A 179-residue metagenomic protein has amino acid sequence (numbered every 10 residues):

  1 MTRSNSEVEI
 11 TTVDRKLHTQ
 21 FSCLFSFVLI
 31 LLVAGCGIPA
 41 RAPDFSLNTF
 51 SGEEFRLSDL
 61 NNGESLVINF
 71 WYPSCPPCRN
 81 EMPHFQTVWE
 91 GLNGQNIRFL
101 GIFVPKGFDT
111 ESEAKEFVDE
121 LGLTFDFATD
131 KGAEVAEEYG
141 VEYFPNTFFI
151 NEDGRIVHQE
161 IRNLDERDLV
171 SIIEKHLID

Functional and structural regions predicted by a protein language model:
R3-F25: Bacterial N-terminal signal peptides that target proteins for export
C23-A34: Bacterial N-terminal signal peptides
A34-S58: N-terminal "domain-start" segment that seeds a small globular fold
R41, E64, E142-F144: Short, small/polar residue-rich loop motifs at catalytic or cofactor-binding pockets
S58-R79: Short active-site neighborhood of thiol/selenol oxidoreductases, capturing the structured segment around
V67-I68, F99, T147: Hydrophobic beta-strand anchors of alpha/beta hydrolase catalytic cores
N80-L121, K131-E137: Structural microenvironment flanking redox-active thiols in thiol-disulfide oxidoreductases
D119-L123, K131-E174: Thiol/disulfide oxidoreductase modules built on the thioredoxin-like
